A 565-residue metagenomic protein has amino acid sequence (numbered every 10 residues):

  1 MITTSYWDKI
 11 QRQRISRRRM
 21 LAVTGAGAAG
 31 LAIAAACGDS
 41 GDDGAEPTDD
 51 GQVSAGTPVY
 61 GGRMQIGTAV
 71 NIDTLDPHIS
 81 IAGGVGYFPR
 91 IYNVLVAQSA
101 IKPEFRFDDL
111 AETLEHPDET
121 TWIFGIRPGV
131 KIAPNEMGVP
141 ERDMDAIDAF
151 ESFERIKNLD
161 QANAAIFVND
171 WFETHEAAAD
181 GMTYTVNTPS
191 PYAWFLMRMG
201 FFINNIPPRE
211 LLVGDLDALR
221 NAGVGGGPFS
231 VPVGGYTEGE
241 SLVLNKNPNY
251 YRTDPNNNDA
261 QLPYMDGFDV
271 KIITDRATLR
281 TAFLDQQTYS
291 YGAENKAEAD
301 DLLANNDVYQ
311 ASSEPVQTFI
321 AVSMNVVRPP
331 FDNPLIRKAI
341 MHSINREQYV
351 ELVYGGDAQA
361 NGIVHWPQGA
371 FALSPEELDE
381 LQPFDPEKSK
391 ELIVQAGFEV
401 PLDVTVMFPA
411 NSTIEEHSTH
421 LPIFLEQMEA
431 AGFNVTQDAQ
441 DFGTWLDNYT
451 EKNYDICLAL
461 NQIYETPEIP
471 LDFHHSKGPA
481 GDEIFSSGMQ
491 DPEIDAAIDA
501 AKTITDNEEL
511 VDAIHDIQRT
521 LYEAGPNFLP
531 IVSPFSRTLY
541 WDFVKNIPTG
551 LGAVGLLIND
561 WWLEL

Functional and structural regions predicted by a protein language model:
M1-R19, A26-A32: N-terminal secretory signal peptides
G25-A34, T237-L242, I320, S343-L373 (+2 more regions): Detector for C-terminal structural segments
D43, A162-I166, E176-A178, P232-N245 (+5 more regions): Extracellular/periplasmic solute-recognition and catalytic clefts
G67-D118, E154, V224: N-terminal lobe/hinge region of extracytoplasmic solute-binding protein
Q98-S99, N245-P248, Q317-A339, S343 (+3 more regions): A bilobed periplasmic-binding-protein/Venus flytrap-type ligand-binding module shared by bacterial periplasmic
E112-Q161, T185, P330: Aromatic- and charge-enriched surface segment that lines or borders ligand/interaction sites
A162-L211, D217, P228-G235: Surface-exposed binding/hinge segments that line and control ligand-binding clefts or catalytic entry sites
S230, Q359-Q395, A410-T419: Structural transition elements
